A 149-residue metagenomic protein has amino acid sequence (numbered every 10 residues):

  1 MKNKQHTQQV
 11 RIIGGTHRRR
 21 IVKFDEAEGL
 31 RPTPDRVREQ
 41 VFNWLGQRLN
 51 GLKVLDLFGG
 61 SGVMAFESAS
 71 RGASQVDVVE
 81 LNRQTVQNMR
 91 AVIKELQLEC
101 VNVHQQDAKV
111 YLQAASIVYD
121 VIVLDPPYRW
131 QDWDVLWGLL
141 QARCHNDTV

Functional and structural regions predicted by a protein language model:
M1-V149: Class I S-adenosyl-L-methionine-dependent methyltransferase catalytic core
